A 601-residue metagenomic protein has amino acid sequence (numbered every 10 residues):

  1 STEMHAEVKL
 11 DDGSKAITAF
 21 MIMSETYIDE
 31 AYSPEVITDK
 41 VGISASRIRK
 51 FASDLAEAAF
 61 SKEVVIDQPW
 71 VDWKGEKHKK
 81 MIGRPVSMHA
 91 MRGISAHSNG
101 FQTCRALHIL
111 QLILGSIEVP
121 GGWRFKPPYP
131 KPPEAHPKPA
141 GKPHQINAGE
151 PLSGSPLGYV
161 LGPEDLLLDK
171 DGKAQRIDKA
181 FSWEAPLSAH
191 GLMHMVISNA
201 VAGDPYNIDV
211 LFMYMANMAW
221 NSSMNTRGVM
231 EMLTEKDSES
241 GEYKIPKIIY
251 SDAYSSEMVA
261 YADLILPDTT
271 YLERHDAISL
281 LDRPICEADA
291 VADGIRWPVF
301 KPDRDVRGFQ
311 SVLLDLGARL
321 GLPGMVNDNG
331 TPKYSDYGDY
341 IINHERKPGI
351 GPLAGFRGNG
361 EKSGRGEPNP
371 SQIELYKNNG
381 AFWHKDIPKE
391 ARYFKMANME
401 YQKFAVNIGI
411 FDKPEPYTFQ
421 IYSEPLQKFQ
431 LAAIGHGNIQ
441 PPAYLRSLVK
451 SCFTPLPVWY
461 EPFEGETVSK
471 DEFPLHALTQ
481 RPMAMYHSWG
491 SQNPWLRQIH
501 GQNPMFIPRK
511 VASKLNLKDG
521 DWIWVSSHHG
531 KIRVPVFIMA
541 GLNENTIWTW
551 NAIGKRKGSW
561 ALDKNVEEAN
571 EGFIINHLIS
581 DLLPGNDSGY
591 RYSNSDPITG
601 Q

Functional and structural regions predicted by a protein language model:
S1-E76, K80: Long, well-ordered, tryptophan-enriched scaffold segments
I37-I43, M91-H97, P127-P133, N217-M218: Conserved short loop/turn motifs at secondary-structure junctions
S46-R49, E63-V64, S87, S116-K126 (+9 more regions): Acidic/polar loop patches that form or flank catalytic/metal-binding clefts of enzymes that bind anionic ligands
D54-L55, V71-K74, M91, R124-E134 (+2 more regions): A glycine-rich phosphate-binding loop feature that marks nucleotide/adenosyl-phosphate handling sites
R92-S98, P298-V306: Active-site rim elements
H108-Y261, T270, D276, R283 (+1 more regions): Extended redox/cofactor-interaction regions of prokaryotic respiratory oxidoreductases
P246, S251-S256, D268-K301, I538 (+1 more regions): Catalytic or ion-translocation cores adjacent to nucleophile or general acid/base/metal-coordination motifs in diverse
W297-P298, D305-G366, S488-Q601: Long, contiguous, secondary-structure-rich segments that constitute the structural scaffold of globular domains
